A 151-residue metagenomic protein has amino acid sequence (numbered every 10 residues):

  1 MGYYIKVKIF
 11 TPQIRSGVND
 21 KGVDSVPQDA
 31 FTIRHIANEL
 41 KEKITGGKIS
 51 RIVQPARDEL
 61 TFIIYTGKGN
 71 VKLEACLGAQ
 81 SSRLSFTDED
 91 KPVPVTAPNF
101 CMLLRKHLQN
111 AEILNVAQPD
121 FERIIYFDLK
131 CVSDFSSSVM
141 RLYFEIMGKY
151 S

Functional and structural regions predicted by a protein language model:
G2-Q13, N19-S151: Gly/Gly-Pro- and Ser/Thr-rich, intrinsically disordered tail segments characteristic of DNA damage-repair and tolerance
